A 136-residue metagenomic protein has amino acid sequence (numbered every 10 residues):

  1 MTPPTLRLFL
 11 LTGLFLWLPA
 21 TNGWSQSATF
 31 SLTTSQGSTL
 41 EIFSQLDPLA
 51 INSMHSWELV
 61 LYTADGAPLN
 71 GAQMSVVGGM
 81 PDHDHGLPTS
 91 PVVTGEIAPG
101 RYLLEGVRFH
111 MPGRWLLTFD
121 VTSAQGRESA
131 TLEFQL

Functional and structural regions predicted by a protein language model:
M1-L10: Bacterial N-terminal signal peptides that target proteins for export
M1-T2, W17, G86-T89: Selective for proline/serine-rich intrinsically disordered segments in cytosolic/nuclear regulatory regions
F9-A20: Bacterial N-terminal signal peptides
W24-L116, D120-L136: Contiguous segments within soluble domain cores/interaction surfaces
